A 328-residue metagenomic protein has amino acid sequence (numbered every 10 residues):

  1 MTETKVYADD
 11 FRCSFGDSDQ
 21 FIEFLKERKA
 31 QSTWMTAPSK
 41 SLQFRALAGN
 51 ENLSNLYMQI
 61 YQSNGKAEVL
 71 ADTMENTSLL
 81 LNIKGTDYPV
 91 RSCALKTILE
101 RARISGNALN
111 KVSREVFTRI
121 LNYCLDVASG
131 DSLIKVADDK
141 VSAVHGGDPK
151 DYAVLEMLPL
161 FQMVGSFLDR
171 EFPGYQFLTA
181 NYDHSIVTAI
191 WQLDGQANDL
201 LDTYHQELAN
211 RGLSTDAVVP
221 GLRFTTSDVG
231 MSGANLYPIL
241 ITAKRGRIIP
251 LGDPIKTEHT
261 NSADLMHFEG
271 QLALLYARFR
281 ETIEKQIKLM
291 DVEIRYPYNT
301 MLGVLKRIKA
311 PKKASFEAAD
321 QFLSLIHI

Functional and structural regions predicted by a protein language model:
T2-M163, E171: Feature for intrinsically disordered/low-complexity regulatory segments and propeptides
H145, Y152-I326: Intrinsic disorder/low-complexity polar-acidic segments
